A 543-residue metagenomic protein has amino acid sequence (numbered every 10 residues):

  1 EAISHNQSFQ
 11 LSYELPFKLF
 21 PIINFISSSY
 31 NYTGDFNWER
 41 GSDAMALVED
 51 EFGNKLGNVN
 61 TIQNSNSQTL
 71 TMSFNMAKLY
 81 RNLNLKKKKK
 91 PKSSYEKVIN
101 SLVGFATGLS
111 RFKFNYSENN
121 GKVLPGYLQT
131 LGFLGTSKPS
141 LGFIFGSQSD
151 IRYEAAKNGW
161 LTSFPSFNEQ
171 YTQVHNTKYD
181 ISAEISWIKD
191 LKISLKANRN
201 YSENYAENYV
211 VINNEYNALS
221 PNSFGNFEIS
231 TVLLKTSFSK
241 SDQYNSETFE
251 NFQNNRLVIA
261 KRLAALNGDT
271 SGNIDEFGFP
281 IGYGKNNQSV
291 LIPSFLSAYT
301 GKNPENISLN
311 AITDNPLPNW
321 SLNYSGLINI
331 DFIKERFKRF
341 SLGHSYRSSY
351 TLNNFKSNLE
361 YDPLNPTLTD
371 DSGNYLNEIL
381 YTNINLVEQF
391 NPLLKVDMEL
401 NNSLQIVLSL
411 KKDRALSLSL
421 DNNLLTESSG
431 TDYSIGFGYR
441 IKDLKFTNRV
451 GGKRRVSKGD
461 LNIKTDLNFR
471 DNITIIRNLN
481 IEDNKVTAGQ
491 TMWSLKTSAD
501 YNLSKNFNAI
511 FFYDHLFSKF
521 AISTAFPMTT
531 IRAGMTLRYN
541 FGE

Functional and structural regions predicted by a protein language model:
E1-E543: Exposed, low-structure sequence patches enriched in small/polar residues
